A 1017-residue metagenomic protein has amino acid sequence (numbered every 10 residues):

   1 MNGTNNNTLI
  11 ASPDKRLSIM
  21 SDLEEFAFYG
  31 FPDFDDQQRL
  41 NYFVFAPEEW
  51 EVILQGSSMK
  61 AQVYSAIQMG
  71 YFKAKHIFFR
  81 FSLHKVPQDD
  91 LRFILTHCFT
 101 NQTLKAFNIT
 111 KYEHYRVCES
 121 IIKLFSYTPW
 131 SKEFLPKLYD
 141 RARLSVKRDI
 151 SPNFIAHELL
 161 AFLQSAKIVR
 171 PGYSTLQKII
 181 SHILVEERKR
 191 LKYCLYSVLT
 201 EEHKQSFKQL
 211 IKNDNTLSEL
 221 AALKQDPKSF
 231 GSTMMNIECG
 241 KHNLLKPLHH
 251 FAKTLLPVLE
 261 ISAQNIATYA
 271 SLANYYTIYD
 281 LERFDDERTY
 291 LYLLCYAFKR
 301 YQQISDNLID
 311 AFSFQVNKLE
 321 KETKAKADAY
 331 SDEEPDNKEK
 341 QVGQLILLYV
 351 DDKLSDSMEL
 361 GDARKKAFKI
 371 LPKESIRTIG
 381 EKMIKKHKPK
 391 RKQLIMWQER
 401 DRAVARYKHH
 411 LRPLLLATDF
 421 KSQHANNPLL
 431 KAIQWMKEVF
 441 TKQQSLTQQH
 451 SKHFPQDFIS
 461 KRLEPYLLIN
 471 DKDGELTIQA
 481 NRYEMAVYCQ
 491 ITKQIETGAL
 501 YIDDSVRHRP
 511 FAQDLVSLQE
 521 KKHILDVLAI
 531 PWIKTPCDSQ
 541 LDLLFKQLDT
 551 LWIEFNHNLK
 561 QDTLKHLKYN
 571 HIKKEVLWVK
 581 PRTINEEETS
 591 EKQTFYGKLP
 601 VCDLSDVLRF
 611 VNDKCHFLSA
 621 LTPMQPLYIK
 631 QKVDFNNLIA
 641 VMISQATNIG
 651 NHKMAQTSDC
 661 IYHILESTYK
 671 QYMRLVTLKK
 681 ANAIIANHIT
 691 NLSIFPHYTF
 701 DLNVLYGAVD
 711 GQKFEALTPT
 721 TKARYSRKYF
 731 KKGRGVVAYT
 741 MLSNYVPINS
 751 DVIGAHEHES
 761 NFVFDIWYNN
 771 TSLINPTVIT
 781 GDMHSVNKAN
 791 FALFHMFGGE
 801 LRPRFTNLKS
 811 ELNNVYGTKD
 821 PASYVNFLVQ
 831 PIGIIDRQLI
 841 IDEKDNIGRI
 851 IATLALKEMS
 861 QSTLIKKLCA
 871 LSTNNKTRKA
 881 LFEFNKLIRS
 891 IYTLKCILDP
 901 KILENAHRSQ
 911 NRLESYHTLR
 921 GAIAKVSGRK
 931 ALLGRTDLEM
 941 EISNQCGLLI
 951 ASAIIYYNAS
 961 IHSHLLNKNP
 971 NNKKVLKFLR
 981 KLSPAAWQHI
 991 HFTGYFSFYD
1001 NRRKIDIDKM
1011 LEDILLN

Functional and structural regions predicted by a protein language model:
N2-C537, D542: Long amphipathic alpha-helical coiled-coil/heptad-repeat bundle
H76, M654, G707-K713, V763 (+1 more regions): Short, conserved catalytic/metal-binding motifs centered on acidic residues
K546-T657: Structured, charged N-terminal subsegments at the starts of enzyme catalytic cores and at intra-chain domain/subunit
A620, L692-E759, V763: Active-site cores of enzymes that catalyze phosphoryl transfer or operate on phosphate-rich substrates
L627-K630, T647-N703: Electropositive nucleic-acid engagement tracts
E759-V778: Short, basic/hydrophobic alpha-helical segments
I779-A789, T806-L812: Acidic, metal-coordinating catalytic cores used for nucleic-acid/nucleotide bond scission and strand-transfer chemistry
N826-N1017: Long, compositionally biased intrinsically disordered regions
